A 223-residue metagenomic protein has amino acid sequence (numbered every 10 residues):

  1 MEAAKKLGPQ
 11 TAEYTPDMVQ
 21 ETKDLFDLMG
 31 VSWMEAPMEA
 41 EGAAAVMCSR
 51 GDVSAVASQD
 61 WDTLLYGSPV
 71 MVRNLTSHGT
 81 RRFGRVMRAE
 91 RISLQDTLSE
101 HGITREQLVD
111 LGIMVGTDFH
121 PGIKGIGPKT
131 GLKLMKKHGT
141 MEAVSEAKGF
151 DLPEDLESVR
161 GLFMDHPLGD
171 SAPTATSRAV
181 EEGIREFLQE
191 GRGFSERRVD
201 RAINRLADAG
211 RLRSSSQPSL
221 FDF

Functional and structural regions predicted by a protein language model:
M1-S49, P69: Noncatalytic, basic helical substrate-engagement surface that gates or grips nucleic-acid strands
P9, E13-Q20, P37, R81 (+3 more regions): N-proximal short alpha-helices
E41, T63, N204: Positions that flank functional sites
A45-S49, G67-M71, K133-M135, D208-L212: Short secondary-structure transition/capping segments
C48-G51, V56-D118: Long, highly charged, low-complexity intrinsically disordered interaction regions that mediate electrostatic DNA/RNA
R88-F223: Non-catalytic nucleic-acid-binding/docking modules located in mid-to-C-terminal regions of nucleic-acid enzymes
